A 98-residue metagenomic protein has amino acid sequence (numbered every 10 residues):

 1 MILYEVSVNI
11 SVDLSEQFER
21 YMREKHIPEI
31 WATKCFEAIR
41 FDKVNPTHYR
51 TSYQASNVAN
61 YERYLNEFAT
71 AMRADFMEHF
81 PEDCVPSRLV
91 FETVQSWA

Functional and structural regions predicted by a protein language model:
I2-N9, A38-F68: Short, well-ordered beta-strand segments in beta-rich or mixed alpha/beta enzyme and ligand-binding folds
E5, I10-S15, M72, T93: Solvent-exposed, well-ordered amphipathic alpha-helical segments that flank/support binding or catalytic loops
L14, A59-Y61, S96: Residue-level signal for secondary-structure boundary sites
L14-A38, M72: Short amphipathic alpha-helical segments
W31-E37, Q54-V90: An amphipathic, aromatic/His-enriched active-site/gating alpha helix that lines ligand/cofactor pockets
V90-A98: Short, low-order "capping/linker" segments at domain edges
